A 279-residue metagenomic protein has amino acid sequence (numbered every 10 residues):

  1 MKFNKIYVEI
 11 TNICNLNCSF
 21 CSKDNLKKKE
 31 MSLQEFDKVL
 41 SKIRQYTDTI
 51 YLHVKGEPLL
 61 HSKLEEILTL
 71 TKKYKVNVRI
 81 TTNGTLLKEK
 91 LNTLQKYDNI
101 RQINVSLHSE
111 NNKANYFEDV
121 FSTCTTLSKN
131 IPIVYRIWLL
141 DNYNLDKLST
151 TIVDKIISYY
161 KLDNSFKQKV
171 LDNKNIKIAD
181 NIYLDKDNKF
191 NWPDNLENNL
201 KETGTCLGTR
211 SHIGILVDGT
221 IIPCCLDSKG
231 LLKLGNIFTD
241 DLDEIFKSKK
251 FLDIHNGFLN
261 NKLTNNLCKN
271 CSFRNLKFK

Functional and structural regions predicted by a protein language model:
M1-I103, N112-E118, F278: Conserved alpha-helical substructure of the radical SAM core
M1-K27, S41-T47, L196, L200 (+3 more regions): N-terminal pre-core extensions flanking Radical SAM catalytic domains
M31, Y51, Y74-N77, K96-I245 (+3 more regions): Radical SAM enzyme [4Fe-4S]-AdoMet core and its adjacent flexible, acidic and glycine-rich loops/tails across
